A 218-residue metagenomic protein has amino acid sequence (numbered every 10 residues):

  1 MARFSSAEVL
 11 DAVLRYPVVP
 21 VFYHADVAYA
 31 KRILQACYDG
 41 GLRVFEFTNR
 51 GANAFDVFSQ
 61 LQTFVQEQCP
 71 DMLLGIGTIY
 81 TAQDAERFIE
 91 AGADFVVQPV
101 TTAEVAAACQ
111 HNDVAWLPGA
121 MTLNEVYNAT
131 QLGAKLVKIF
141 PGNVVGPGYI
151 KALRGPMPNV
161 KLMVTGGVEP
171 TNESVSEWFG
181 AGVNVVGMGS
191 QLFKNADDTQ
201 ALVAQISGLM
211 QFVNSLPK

Functional and structural regions predicted by a protein language model:
M1-Q83, R87-A91, G180, T199-K218: Conserved N-terminal beta1-alpha1 strand-loop-helix module at the mouth
P17-F22, F45-F47, L74-G77, V96-Q98 (+4 more regions): Hydrophobic faces of well-ordered beta-strands that scaffold small-molecule active sites in alpha/beta enzyme cores
Y38-R43, I89-V96, H111-L117, Q131-L136 (+2 more regions): Glycine-enriched alpha-helix->loop->beta-strand junction motifs that scaffold or abut catalytic
N49-R50, I79, V100-T102, M121-T122 (+3 more regions): Short, ordered loop/turn segments at secondary-structure junctions
T81-A91, E125-L132, Y149, V168-V186: Catalytic cores of alpha/beta
F95-V105, I139-G146, G182-L202: Glycine-rich phosphate-binding active-site loops on the catalytic face of alpha/beta enzymes
P99-V145: Histidine/lysine/aspartate-rich catalytic loop segments that bind and position anionic ligands
